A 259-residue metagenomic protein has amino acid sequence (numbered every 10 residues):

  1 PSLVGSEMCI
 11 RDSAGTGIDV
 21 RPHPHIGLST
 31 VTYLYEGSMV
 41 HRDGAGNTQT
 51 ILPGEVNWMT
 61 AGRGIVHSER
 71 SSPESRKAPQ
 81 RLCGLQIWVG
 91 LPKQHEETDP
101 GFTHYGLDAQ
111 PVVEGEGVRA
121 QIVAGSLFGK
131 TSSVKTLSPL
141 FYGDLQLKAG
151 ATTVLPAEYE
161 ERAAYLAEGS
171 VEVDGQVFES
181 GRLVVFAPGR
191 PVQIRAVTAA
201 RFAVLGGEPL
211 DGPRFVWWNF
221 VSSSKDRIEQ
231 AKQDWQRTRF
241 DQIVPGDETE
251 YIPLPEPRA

Functional and structural regions predicted by a protein language model:
P1-G5, I10: Single conserved hydrophobic/aromatic residue that forms the stacking wall/gate of nucleotide- or nucleobase-binding
A14-I18, E36-N47, L52-P53, T60-S75 (+1 more regions): Short acidic (Asp/Glu) patches
T16-T30, G44-N47, T136-S138, G150-R162: A short beta-loop-beta micro-motif enriched in histidine and acidic residues
P24-M39, G84, W88-K93, Y142-K148 (+1 more regions): Short, conserved beta-strand element in jelly-roll/cupin
R42-T60, A157-Y165, S170-A196: Short acidic-glycine-tyrosine-enriched beta hairpin
G62-H95, V177, P188-V216: Ligand-binding loop in jelly-roll beta-barrel domains
R63-G129, V134-L140, L147: Non-heme Fe(II) oxygenase catalytic core, chiefly the N-lobe of the double-stranded beta-helix
R201-A259: C-terminal flanking tails of non-heme Fe-dependent oxygenases
